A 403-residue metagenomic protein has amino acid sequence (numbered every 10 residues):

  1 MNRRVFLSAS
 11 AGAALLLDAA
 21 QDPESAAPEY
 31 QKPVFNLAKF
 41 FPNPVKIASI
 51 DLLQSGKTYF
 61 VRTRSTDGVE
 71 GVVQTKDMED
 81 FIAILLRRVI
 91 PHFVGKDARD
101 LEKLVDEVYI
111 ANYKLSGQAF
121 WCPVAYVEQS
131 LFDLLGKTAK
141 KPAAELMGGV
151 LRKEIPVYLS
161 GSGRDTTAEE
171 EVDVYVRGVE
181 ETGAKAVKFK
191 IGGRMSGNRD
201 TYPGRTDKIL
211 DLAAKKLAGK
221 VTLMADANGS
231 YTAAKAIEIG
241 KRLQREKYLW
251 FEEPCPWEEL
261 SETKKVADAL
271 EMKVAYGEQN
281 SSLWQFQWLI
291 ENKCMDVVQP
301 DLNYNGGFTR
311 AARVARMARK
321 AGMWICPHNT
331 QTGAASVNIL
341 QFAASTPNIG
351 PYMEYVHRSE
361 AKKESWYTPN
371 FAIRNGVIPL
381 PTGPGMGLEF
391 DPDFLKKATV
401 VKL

Functional and structural regions predicted by a protein language model:
N2-S25: N-terminal export signals
S10, E364-L403: C-terminal extensions of enzymes
D18-S55, E70: C-terminal segment of N-terminal export signals and the immediately downstream linker at the start of the mature
T66, E70-A139: Metal- or metallocofactor-binding catalytic centers and their adjacent structured scaffolds across diverse enzyme
G68, V127, K140, D226 (+5 more regions): Conserved, mostly hydrophobic/aromatic
I84, P91, K96, K103 (+4 more regions): Shared catalytic-loop signature of beta/alpha-barrel
E128-R164: Glycine-rich, aromatic-flanked loop segments that form ligand/cofactor-binding clefts across common enzyme folds
K153-L270: Metal-dependent enolase-superfamily TIM-barrel catalytic cores that perform enediolate-based chemistry
